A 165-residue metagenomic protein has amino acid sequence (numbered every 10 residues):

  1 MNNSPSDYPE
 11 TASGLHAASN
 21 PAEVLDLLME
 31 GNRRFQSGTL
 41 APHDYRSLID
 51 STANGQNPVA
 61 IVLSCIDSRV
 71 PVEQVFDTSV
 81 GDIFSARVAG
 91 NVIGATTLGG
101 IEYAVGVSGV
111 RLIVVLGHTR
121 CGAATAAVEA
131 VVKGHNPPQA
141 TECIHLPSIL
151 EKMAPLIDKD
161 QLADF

Functional and structural regions predicted by a protein language model:
M1-G55, G81, G90-R111, G122-F165: Divalent-metal-activated hydrolytic enzyme cores
L28, V62, A86, V115: Divalent metal-coordination and catalytic microenvironments
Q56-V59, R69: Short, basic and Ser/Thr-rich N-terminal targeting/leader segments
A60-I61, G109: Short, intrinsically disordered/low-complexity patches at protein termini and at juxtamembrane boundaries
L63-G100: Active-site cofactor/substrate anionic-group-binding motifs, chiefly glycine- and Lys/Arg-rich phosphate-binding loops
V114-R120: Histidine-centered catalytic micro-motifs
